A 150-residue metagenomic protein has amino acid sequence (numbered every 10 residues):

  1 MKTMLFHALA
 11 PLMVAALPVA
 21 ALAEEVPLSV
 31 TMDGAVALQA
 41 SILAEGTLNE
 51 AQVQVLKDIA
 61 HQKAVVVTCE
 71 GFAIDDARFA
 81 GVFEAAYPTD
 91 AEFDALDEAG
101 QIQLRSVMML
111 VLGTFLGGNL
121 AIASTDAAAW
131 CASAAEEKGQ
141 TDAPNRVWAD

Functional and structural regions predicted by a protein language model:
M1-L12: Bacterial N-terminal signal peptides that target proteins for export
P11, A23, T141-N145: Extracellularly exposed regions in secreted/surface proteins, prominently low-complexity, repeat-rich
L17, K63, S124-T125: Processing junctions and N-termini across compartments
L17-A23: Sec/Tat signal peptide C-region and signal peptidase I cleavage site
E24-G34: Acidic, low-complexity proline/glycine-rich segments
G34-L110: Short N-proximal segments of mature Sec-exported proteins
D76-D150: Compact alpha-helical subdomains of small soluble proteins
